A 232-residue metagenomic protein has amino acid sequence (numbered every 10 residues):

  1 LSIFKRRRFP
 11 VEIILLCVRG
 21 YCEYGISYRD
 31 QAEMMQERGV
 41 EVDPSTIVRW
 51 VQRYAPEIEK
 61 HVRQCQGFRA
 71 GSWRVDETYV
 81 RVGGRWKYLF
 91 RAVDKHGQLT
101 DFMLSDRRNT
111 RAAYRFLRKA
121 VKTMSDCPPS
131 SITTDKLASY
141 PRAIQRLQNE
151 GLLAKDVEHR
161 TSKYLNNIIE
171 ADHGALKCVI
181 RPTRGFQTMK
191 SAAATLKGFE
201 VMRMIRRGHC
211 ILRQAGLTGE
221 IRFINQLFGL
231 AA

Functional and structural regions predicted by a protein language model:
L1-C22, G39-D43, V48-R49, F68-R74 (+1 more regions): Basic, short loop/linker segments at the boundary and entry of helix-turn-helix/winged-helix-like folds
R8, R53, M103-D126: Active-site beta-loop-alpha junctions of metal-dependent nucleic acid enzymes, especially the RNase H-like/DDE
C17, Q31, I47, D76 (+9 more regions): Mobile genetic element proteins and their domesticated derivatives, centered on retroelements and DNA transposons
S27-V40: DNA-recognition alpha helix
R49-G71, Q148-G151: Short, basic alpha-helical nucleic acid-contact segments in DNA-binding proteins and DNA transaction factors
G83-L99, N109, L117-V121: Short conserved beta-strand segments at catalytic cores or DNA/RNA-binding microdomains of nucleic-acid binding
K136-K197, L212: Helix-centered, glycine/charged polyanion-binding patches within enzymatic domains that contact phosphate-containing
P182, S191-A232: C-terminal domain-tail junction helix/linker
